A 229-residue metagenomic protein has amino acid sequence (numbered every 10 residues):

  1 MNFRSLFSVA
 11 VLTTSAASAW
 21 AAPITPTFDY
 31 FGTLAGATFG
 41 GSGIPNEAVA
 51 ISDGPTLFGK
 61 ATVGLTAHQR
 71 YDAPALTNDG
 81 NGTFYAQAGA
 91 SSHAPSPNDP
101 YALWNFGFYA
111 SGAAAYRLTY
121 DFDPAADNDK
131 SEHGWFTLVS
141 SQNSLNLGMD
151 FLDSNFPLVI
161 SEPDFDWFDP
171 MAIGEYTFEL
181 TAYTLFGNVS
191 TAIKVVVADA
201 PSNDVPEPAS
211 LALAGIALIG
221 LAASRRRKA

Functional and structural regions predicted by a protein language model:
M1-F7, P208: Bacterial N-terminal signal peptides that target proteins for export
S8-V9, A19: Cleavable N-terminal signal peptides
A22-D204: Mature extracellular "passenger" or substrate-interacting domains of secreted, surface-exposed proteins
P206-S224: A short, hydrophobic C-terminal helix/tail in secreted or cell-surface proteins
R226-A229: Short, charged juxtamembrane terminal tails flanking transmembrane helices
